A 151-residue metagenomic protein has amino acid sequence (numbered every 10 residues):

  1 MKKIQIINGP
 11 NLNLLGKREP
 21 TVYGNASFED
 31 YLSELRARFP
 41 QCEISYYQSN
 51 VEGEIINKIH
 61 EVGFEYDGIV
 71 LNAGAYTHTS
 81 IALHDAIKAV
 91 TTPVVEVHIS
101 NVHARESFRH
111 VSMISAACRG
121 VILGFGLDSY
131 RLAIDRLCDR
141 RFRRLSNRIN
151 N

Functional and structural regions predicted by a protein language model:
M1-I4: Extreme N-terminal starter segment of soluble prokaryotic enzymes
P10-L12, G74-T77, S100-V102: Short glycine-rich anion-binding loops that position phosphate/pyrophosphate groups of nucleotides and phosphorylated
L14-E29: Glycine- and acidic-residue-enriched helix-capping/strand-helix junction motifs
S45-G53: Short beta->alpha junction loops
V62-I69: Short acidic/histidine-rich motifs immediately flanking catalytic phosphotransfer sites in two-component signaling
S80-A89: Short Gly/Thr/Asp-enriched flexible loops that form oxyanion-binding sites at enzyme active sites
A89-R105: Short, acidic/small-residue loops that bind anionic groups at enzyme active sites
A104-N147: Short, glycine-/small-residue-rich phosphate/pyrophosphate-handling segment
